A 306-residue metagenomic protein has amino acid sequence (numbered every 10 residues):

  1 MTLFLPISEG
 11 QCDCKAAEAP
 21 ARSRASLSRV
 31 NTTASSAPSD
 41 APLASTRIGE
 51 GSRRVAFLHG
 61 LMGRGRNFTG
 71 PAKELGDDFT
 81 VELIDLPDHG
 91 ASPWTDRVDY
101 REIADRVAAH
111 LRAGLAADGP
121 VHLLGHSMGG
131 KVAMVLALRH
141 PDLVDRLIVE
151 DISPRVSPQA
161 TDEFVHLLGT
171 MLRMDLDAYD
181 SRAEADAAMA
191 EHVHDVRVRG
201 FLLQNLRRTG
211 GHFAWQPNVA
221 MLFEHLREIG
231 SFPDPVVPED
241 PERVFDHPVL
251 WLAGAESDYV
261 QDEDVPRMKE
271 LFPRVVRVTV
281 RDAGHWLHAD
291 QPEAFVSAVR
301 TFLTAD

Functional and structural regions predicted by a protein language model:
S39-A44, K73, F79-G125, V132 (+2 more regions): Active-site loop/oxyanion-hole signature of alpha/beta-hydrolase fold enzymes
P42-R53: Short beta-strand-to-loop junctions in surface cap/lid or active-site-entrance loops
S52, G60-G63, S127: Active-site glycine-rich loops that stabilize anionic/oxyanionic intermediates across multiple enzyme folds
M62-G70: Serine-hydrolase catalytic-loop signature spanning alpha/beta hydrolases and amidase-signature enzymes
V135-L138, V144-R182: Flexible "cap/lid" loop of the alpha/beta hydrolase fold
D177-P233: Conserved alpha/beta-hydrolase catalytic His-Asp/Glu region
G211-L271, V276-T279: Conserved serine/cysteine hydrolase catalytic core
A283-V296: Catalytic histidine-centered segment of alpha/beta-hydrolase-like enzymes
